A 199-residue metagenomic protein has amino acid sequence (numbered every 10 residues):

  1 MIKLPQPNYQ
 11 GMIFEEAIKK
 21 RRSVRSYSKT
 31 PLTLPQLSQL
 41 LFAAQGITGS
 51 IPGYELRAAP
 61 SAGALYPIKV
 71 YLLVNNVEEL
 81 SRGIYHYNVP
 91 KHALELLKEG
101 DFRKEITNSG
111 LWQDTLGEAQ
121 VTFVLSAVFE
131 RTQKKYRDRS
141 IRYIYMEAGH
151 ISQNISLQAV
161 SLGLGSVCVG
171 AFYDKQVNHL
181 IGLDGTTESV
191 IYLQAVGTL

Functional and structural regions predicted by a protein language model:
M1-A119: N-terminal amphipathic, basic helical "cap/leader" segment at the start of enzyme domains
P7, S126-V128, G197: Generic beta-structure capping elements
R21, L40, V70, A119-T132 (+1 more regions): Small-aliphatic-rich amphipathic alpha-helix that forms the alpha element of a beta-alpha
N75-V77, V128, L199: Solvent-exposed coil/turn segments that connect beta secondary-structure elements in extracytoplasmic/periplasmic
H86, T122-V124, L193-A195: Conserved hydrophobic/aromatic beta-strand scaffold that supports enzyme active sites
D114-G117, V177, D184: Short, surface-exposed loop/turn microsegments at beta-strand edges and helix-strand junctions
G182-L199: A glycine-rich helix N-cap at a beta->alpha junction
